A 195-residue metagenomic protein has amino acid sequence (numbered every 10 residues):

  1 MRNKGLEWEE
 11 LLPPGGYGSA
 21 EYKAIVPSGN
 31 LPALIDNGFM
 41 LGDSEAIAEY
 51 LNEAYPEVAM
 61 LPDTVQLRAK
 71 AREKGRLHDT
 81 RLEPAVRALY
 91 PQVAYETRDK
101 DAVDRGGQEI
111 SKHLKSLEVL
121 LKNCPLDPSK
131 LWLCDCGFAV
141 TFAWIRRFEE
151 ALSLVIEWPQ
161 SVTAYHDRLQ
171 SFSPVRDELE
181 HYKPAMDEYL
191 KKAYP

Functional and structural regions predicted by a protein language model:
R2-D104, N123-C124: GST-like domain detector, emphasizing the conserved glutathione-binding G-site in the N-terminal thioredoxin-like
V58, A94, E150, D187-E188: A short hydrophobic/aromatic micro-motif that marks alpha-helical segments and, especially, helix-coil
T80-P174: GST-like fold's C-terminal all-alpha helical module
E178: Charged phosphate-binding loop/patch that engages nucleotide di/tri-phosphates or the phosphate backbone of nucleic
H181-P195: Acidic/histidine-enriched, glycine/proline-rich intrinsically disordered or flexible terminal extensions
